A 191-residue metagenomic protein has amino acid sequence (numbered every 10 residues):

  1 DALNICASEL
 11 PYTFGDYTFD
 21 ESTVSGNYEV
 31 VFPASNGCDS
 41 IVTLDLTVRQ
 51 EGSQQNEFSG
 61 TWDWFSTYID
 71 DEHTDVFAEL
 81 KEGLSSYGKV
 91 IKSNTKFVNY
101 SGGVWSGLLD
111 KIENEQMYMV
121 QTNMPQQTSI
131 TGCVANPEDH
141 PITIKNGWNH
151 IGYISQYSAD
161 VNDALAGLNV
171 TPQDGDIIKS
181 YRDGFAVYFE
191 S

Functional and structural regions predicted by a protein language model:
D1-G52: Proline- and Ser/Thr-rich low-complexity, intrinsically disordered segments
R49-S191: N-terminal exported-region signature
